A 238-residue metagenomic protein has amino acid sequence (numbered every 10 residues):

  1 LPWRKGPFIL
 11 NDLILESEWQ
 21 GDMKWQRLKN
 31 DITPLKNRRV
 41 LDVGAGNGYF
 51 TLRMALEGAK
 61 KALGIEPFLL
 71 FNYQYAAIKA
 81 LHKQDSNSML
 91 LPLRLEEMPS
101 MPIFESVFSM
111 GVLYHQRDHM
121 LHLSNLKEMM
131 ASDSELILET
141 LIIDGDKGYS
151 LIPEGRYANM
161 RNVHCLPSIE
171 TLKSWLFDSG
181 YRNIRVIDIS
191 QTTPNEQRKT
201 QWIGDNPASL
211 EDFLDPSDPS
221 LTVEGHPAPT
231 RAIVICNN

Functional and structural regions predicted by a protein language model:
K36-G46: Conserved class I S-adenosyl-L-methionine
N47-G58: Conserved SAM-binding loop of SAM-dependent methyltransferases across substrates and taxa, primarily the Class I
L56, K60-E96: Class I SAM-dependent methyltransferase SAM/SAH-binding core
F104-H119: A short SAM/SAH-binding and catalytic strip from SAM-dependent methyltransferases
M120-E135: A short glycine-rich, Lys/Arg-flanked "PGG" loop and its adjoining helix->strand segment in the class I
L141-V163: Short, glycine-/aromatic-enriched active-site segment of Class I SAM-dependent methyltransferases
V163-G180: Short alpha-helix
R182-L210: Conserved catalytic loop of SAM-dependent methyltransferase domains
